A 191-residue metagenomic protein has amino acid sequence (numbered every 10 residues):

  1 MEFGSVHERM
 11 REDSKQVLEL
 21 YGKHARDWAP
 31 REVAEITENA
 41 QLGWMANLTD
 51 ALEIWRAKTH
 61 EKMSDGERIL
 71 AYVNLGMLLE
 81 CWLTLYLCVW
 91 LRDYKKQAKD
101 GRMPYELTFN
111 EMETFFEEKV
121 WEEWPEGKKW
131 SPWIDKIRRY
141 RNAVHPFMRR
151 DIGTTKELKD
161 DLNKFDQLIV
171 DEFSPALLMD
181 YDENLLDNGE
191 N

Functional and structural regions predicted by a protein language model:
M1-R68: Charged alpha-helical initiation segments
V33-A40, M63-A71, P125-K129, G153-E157 (+1 more regions): Non-transmembrane, amphipathic alpha-helical segments
W44-A51, N74, K136, Y140: Amphipathic, well-ordered alpha-helical segments in soluble domains
R56-H60, L87, L91, R149-G153: Short, flexible helix-adjacent loops and helix caps
D65-W90: Short, hydrophobic, well-ordered secondary-structure elements
E80-V89, F115-E118, A143, F147-R150 (+1 more regions): Amphipathic alpha-helical interaction surfaces
V89-E126: Short, charged amphipathic alpha-helical segments flanked by flexible coils
E123-N191: Charge-enriched, short contiguous segments at helix-coil
